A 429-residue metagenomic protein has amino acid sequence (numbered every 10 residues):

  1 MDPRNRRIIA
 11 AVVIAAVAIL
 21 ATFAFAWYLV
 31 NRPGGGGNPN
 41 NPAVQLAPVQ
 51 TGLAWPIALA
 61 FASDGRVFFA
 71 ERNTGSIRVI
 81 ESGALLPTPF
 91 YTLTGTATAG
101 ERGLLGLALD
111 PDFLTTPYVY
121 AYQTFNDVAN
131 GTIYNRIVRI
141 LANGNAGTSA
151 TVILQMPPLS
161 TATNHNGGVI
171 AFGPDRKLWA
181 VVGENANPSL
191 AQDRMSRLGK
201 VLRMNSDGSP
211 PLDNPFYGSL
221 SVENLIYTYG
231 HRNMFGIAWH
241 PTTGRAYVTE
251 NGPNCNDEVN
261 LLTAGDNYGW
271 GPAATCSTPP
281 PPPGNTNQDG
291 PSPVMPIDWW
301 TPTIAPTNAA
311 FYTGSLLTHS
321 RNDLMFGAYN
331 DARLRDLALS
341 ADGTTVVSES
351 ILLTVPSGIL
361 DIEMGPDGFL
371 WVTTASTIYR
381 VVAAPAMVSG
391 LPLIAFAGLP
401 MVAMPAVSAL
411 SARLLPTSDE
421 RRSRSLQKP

Functional and structural regions predicted by a protein language model:
M1-P33, A386-P429: Secretory targeting signatures
P48-A54, F90-A99, I153-T161, G218 (+3 more regions): Surface loop/turn motifs at the tips and blade-to-blade linkers of beta-strand repeat domains
P48-G75, I304-Y312: Beta-strand-rich domains and repeat architectures in extracellular enzymes and scaffolds, especially beta-propellers
I57-A60, A108, A171, A238 (+2 more regions): Conserved beta-strand position repeated across blades of beta-propeller domains
F68-T92: Beta-propeller domains
T74, R102-L104, D112-L114, R136 (+5 more regions): Beta-propeller domain segments
L86-P111: Blade-loop segments of beta-propeller domains
G131-A171: Asp-box/WD-like beta-propeller blade repeats and closely related beta-sheet repeat scaffolds
